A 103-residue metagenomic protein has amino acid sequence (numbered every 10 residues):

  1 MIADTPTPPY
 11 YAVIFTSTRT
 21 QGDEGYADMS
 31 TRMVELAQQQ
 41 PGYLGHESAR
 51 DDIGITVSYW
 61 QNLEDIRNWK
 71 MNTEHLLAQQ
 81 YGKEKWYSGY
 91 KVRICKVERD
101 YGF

Functional and structural regions predicted by a protein language model:
M1-G54, L63-M71, Y87-F103: Short S/T/G/P-rich N-terminal loop/turn motif that feeds into the first structured element of a domain
Y59: Sensory beta-strand/linker motifs that couple input domains to effectors
A78-K85, G89: C-terminal structural segments of small proteins and small subunits
